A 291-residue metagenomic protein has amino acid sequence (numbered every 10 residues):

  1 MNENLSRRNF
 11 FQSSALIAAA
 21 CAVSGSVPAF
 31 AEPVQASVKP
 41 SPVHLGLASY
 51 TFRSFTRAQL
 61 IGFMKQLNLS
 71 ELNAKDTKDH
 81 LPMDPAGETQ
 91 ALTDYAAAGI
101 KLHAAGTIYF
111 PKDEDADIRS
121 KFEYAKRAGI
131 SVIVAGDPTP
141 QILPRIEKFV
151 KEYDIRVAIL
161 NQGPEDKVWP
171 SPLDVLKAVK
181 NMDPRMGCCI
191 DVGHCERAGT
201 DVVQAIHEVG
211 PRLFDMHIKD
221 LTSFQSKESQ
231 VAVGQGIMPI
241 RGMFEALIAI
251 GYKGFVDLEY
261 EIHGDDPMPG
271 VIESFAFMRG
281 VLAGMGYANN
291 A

Functional and structural regions predicted by a protein language model:
N2-G25, F30-H44, S54-N68, Y124 (+3 more regions): Histidine-acidic metal/acid-base catalytic patches
V43-A48, L72-A74, L102-T107, I133-A135 (+4 more regions): Hydrophobic faces of well-ordered beta-strands that scaffold small-molecule active sites in alpha/beta enzyme cores
A48-F52, K75-D79, T107-F110, P138 (+4 more regions): Active-site beta-loop-alpha junctions enriched in small/polar residues
S70-R156, H194, A288: Structural motif corresponding to the early beta-alpha repeats
L81-M83, K167-P170: Short, charged, surface-exposed secondary-structure boundary motifs
V132-I133, L160-D166, Q230: Surface-exposed cleft-lining segments at the edges of enzyme active sites
Q141-L143, D166-W169: Short, well-ordered, mixed-charge alpha-helical segments that flank or form enzyme active sites
E152, I159-L160, V175: Active-site regions of metal-assisted phosphoester/phosphodiester hydrolases, unifying DNase/endonuclease modules
